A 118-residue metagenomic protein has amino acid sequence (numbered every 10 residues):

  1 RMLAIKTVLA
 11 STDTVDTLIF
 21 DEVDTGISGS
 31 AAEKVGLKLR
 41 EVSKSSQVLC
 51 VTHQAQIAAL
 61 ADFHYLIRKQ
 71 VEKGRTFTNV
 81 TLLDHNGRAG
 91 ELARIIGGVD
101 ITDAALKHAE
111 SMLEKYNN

Functional and structural regions predicted by a protein language model:
R1-L18, V42: GG-anchored amphipathic helix commonly corresponding to the ABC/SMC/Rad50 NBD signature/C-loop
A10, T25, E72: Short, glycine-/Ser/Thr-/acidic-enriched flexible segments
D13, T25-E33: Conserved D-loop-proximal element of ABC-family nucleotide-binding domains
D21-E22: Walker B catalytic acidic pair
S30-N118: C-terminal lobe/lid and adjacent interdomain/linker elements of RecA-like ASCE P-loop ATPase modules
